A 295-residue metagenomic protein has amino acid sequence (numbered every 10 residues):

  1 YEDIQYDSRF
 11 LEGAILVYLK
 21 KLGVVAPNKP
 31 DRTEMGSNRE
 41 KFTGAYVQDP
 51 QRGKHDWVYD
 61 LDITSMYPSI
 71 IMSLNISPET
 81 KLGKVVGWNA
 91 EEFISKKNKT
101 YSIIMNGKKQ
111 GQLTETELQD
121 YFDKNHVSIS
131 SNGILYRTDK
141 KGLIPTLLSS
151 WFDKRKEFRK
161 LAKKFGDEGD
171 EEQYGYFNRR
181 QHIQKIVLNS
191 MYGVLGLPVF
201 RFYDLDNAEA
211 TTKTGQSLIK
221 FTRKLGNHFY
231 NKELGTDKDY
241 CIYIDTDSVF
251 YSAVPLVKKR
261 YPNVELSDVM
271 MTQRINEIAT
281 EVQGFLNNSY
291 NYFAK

Functional and structural regions predicted by a protein language model:
Y1-P78, K84, E91, D170-K224 (+2 more regions): Common nucleic-acid-contacting/processivity interface regions adjacent to the catalytic cores of nucleic-acid enzymes
E40, S65, T100, F158 (+3 more regions): Conserved core architecture of multi-subunit DNA-directed RNA polymerases
K84-K108: Compact, glycine/acidic-enriched structural inserts
T100-N125: Acidic, low-complexity intrinsically disordered tails
Q119-F200: Active-site cores of enzymes that catalyze phosphoryl transfer or operate on phosphate-rich substrates
F152, G215-R223, A279-Y290: Short, hydrophobic/amphipathic alpha-helical packing segments that form internal helix faces or helix-helix interfaces
I219-T246: Active-site palm subdomain of RNA-directed nucleic acid polymerases
F250-K295: C-terminal polymerase-core module
